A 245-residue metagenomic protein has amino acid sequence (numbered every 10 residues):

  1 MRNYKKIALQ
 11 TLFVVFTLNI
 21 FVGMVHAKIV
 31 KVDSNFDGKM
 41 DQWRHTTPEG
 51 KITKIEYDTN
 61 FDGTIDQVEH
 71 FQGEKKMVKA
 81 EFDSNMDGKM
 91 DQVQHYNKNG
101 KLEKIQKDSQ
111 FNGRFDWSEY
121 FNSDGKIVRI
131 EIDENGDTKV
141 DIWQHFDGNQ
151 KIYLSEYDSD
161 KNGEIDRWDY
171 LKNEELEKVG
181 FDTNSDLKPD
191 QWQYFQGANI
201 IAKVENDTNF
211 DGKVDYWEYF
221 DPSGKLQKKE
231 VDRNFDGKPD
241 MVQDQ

Functional and structural regions predicted by a protein language model:
M1-I7: N-terminal secretory signal peptides that target proteins for export/translocation
Q10-V22: Bacterial N-terminal signal peptides
V25-I29: Boundary at the C-terminal end of the N-terminal hydrophobic targeting segment
K31-N35, E56-N60, E81-N85, Q106-Q110 (+5 more regions): Acidic, divalent-cation-chelating loop motifs in proteins
F36-K39, F61-I65, M86-K89, G113-R114 (+5 more regions): Acidic, glycine-anchored loop motifs typical of Ca2+
W43-P48, V68-G73, V93-K98, S118-S123 (+5 more regions): Aromatic-rich beta-strand edge motifs centered on tyrosine
H45-F82: N-terminal, post-signal-peptide region of Sec/Tat-exported proteins
R114, G125-Q144, G148-D169, E177 (+2 more regions): Solenoidal tandem-repeat scaffolds enriched in leucines and small polar residues
